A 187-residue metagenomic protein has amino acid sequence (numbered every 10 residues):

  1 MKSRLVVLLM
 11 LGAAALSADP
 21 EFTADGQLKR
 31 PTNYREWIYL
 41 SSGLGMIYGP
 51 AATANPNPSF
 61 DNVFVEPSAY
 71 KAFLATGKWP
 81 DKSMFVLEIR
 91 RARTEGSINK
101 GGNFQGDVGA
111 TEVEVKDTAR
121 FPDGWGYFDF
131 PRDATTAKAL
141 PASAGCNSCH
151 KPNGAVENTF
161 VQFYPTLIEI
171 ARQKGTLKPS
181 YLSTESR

Functional and structural regions predicted by a protein language model:
M1-V7: Bacterial N-terminal signal peptides that target proteins for export
L8-L9, A171: Local alpha-helix boundary/kink/capping signal
L9-A18: Hydrophobic h-region of N-terminal signal peptides that target proteins for export in Gram-negative bacteria
D19-D25, R30-I38, S42-T53, N57 (+1 more regions): Sequence context surrounding c-type heme c attachment/ligation sites in exported
F60-Y70: Short, structured beta-strand/loop micro-motifs enriched in basic residues and often containing a Trp
